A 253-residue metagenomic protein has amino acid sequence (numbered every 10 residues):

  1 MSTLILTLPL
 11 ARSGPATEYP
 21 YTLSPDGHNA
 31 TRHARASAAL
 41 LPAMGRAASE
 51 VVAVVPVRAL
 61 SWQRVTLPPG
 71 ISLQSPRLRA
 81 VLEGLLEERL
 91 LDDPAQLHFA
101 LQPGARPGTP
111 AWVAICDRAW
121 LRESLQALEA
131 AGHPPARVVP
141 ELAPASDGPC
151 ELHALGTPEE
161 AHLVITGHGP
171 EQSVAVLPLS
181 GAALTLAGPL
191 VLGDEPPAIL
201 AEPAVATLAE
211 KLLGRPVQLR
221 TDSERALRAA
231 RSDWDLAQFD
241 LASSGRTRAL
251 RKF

Functional and structural regions predicted by a protein language model:
M1-F253: Hydrophobic/aromatic-enriched cytosolic interaction surfaces used to assemble or bind macromolecules
